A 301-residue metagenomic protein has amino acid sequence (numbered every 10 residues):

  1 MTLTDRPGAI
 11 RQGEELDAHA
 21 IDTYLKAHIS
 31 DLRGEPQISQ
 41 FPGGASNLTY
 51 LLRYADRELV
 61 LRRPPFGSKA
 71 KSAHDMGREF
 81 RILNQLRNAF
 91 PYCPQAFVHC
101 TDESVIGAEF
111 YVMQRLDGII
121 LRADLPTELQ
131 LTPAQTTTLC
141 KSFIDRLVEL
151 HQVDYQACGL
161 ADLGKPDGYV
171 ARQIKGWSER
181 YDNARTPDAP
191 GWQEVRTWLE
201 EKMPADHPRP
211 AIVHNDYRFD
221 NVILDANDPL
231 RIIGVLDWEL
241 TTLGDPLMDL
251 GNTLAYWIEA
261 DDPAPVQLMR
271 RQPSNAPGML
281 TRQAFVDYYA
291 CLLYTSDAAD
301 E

Functional and structural regions predicted by a protein language model:
T2-D31: Juxta-kinase regulatory segment immediately upstream of eukaryotic protein kinase catalytic domains
Q37-E194, W198, K202-I212, D228-L230: ATP-binding pocket architecture of kinase catalytic cores
D216: Conserved catalytic-loop position in the HRD/HxD motif
L236-E239: Activation of the activation-loop gatekeeper triad in protein kinase-fold domains
M248-L292: Active-site activation/catalytic loop segments of kinase-like enzymes and analogous catalytic loops in related
Y294-E301: Conserved small/polar residues in nucleotide/adenosyl-binding loops
